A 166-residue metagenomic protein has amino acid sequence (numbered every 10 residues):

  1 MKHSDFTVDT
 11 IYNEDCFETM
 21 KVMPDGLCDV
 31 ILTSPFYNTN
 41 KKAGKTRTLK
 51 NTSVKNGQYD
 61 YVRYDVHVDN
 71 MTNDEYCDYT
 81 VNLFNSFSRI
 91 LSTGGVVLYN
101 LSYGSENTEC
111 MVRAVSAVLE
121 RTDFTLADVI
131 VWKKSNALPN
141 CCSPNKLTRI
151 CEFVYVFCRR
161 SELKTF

Functional and structural regions predicted by a protein language model:
M1-F166: Core catalytic lobe of class I
